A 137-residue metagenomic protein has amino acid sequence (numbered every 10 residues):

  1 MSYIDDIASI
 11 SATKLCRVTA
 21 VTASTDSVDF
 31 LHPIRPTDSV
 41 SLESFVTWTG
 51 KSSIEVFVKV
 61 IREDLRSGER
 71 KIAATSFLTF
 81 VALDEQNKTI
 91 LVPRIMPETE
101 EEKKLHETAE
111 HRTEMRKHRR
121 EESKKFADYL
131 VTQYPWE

Functional and structural regions predicted by a protein language model:
M1-R17: Active-site helix/loop of acyl-thioester processing domains in fatty-acid/polyketide metabolism, spanning hotdog-fold
Y3, F30, F77-F80: Aromatic side chains
D5, D26-D29, D38, D84: Acidic side chains
R17-P36: Small beta-barrel nucleic-acid-binding modules, principally OB-folds
R35-S39, T47-E137: HotDog/MaoC-like acyl-thioester-processing domains
